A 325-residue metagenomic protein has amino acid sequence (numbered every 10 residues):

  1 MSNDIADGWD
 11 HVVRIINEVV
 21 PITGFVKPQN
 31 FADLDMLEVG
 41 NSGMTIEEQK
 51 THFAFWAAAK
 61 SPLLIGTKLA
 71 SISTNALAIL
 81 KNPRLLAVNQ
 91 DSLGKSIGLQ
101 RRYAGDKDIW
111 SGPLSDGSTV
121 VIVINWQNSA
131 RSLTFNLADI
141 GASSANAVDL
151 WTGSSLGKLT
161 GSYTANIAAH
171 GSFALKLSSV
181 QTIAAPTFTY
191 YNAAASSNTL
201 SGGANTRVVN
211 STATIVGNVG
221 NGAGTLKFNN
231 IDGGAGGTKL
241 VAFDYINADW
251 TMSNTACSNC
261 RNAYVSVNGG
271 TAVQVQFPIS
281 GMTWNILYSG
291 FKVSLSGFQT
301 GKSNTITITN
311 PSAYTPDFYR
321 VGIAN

Functional and structural regions predicted by a protein language model:
M1-K68: Glycan-recognition surfaces
N30, E48-T51, L156, A168 (+1 more regions): Active-site-proximal structural scaffolding
A54-Q100, H170-A193: Catalytic cores of secreted or luminal carbohydrate-active enzymes
W56-A59, L64-G66, Y103-G141, D244-D249: Carbohydrate-binding surface patches
S111, T164-A165, F228, L295: Hydrophobic core positions of the immunoglobulin-like beta-sandwich fold
R131, S144-A147, K176-N325: Extracytoplasmic
A138-L156: C-terminal accessory region downstream of the catalytic core in glycan-modifying enzymes
S155-S179: Intrinsically disordered, low-complexity Pro/Gly/Ser/Thr-rich segments with frequent PxxP/GP/PP motifs and embedded
